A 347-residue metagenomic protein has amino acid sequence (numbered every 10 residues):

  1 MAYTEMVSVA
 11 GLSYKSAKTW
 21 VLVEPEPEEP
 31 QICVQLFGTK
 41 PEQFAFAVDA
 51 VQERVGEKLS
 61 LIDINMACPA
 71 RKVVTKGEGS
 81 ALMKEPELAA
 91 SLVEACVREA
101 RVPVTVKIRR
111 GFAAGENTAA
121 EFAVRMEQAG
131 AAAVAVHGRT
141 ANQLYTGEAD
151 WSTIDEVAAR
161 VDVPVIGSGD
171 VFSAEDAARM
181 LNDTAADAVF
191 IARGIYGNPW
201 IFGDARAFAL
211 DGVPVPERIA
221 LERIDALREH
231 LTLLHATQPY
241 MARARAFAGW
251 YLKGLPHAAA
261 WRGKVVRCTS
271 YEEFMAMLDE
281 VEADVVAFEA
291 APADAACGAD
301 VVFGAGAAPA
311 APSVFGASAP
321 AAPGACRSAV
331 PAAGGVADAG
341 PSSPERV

Functional and structural regions predicted by a protein language model:
M1-E57: Glycine-rich, positively charged N-terminal anion/phosphate-binding segment
A2-E5, I32-L36, I62-I64, V104-I108 (+3 more regions): Hydrophobic faces of well-ordered beta-strands that scaffold small-molecule active sites in alpha/beta enzyme cores
V7-V9, F37-T39, A67-P69, R109-A113 (+3 more regions): Active-site beta-loop-alpha junctions enriched in small/polar residues
A17-K18, V23-P25, R71-S80: An active-site metal/cofactor-coordinating segment within enzyme catalytic domains
L36, S80-A81, T146, I219 (+1 more regions): Pocket-edge positions in alpha/beta enzyme catalytic cores
A45-E78, E85-V163: Alpha/beta enzyme core
E99, G115-A133, S152, E156-G167 (+1 more regions): Alpha/beta catalytic cores of nucleotide-metabolism and tRNA/nucleoside-modifying enzymes
